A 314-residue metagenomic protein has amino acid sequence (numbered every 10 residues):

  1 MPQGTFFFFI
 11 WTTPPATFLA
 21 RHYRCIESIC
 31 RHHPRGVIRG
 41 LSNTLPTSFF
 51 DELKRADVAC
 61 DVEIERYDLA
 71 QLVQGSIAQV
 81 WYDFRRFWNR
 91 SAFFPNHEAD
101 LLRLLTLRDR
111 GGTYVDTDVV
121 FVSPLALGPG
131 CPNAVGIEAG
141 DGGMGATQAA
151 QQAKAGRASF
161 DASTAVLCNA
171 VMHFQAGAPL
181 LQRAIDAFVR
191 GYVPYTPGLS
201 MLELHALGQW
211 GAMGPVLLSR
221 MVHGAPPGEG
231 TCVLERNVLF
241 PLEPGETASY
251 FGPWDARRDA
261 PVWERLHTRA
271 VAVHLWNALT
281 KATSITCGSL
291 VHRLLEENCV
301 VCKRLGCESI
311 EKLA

Functional and structural regions predicted by a protein language model:
M1-A99, T117-A314: Glycosyltransferase-associated regions of secretory-pathway enzymes, highlighting luminal stem/catalytic domains
D100-G112: Small-residue hinge/turn detector
